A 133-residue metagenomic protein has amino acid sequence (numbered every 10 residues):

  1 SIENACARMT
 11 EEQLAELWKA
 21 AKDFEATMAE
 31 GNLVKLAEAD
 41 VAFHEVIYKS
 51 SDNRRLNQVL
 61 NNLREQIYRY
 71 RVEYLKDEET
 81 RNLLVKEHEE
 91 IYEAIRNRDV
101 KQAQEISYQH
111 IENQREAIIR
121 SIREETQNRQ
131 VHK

Functional and structural regions predicted by a protein language model:
N4-E12: A eukaryote-biased feature capturing mid-to-C-terminal, repeat/solenoid-rich segments of large proteins, strongly
R8, S50, N62, Q66: Conserved catalytic core of Hanks-type protein kinase domains
L14-W18, A37, N57, Q104: Conserved positions within tetratricopeptide repeat
W18-E25, E30, A42-H44, E65-K133: C-terminal all-alpha effector/ligand-binding and dimerization domain of prokaryotic HTH-type transcriptional repressors
L33-V34: Central regulatory/effector-binding core of bacterial HTH transcription factors
R54-N62: Short, charge-rich, low-complexity alpha-helical interaction segments
